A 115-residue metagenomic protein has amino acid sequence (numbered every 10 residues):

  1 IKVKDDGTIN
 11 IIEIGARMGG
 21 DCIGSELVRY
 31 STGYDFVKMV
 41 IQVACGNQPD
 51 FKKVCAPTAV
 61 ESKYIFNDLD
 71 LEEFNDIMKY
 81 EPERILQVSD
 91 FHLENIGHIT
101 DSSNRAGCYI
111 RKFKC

Functional and structural regions predicted by a protein language model:
I1: Catalytic phosphate/metal-binding cores of nucleic-acid and nucleotide-processing enzymes, i.e., regions that mediate
D5, G15-L69: Active-site "cap" helix and flanking loop/linker of ATP-utilizing ligase/carboxylase catalytic domains
D6-N10: Conserved protein kinase catalytic/activation segment
I11, S62, C108-I110: Conserved hydrophobic/aromatic beta-strand scaffold that supports enzyme active sites
I11-I12, N95: Short, flexible segments with low predicted structural confidence
L69-C115: Long, Lys/Arg- and hydrophobic-enriched amphipathic alpha-helices
